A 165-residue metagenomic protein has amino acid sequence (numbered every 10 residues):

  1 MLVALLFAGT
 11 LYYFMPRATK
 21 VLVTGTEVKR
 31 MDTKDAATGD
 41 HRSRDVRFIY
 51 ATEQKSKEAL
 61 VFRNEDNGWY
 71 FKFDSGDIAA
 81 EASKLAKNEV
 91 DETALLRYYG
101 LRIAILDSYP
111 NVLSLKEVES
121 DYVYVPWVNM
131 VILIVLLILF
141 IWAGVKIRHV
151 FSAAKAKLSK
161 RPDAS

Functional and structural regions predicted by a protein language model:
M1-Y13, L136-L139: Hydrophobic membrane-insertion alpha-helices, especially the h-region of bacterial N-terminal signal peptides
L2-V3, F7-A8, T26-K29, D74-S75 (+1 more regions): A short linear-motif detector with a strong N-terminal bias
F14-L85: Membrane-proximal low-complexity regions enriched in glycine and acidic/polar residues
S75, Y99-R102, P126: Alpha-helix initiation/capping motif
A79, N111-L113, I132: General N-terminal targeting signals
S83-D121: Extended, hydrophilic extramembrane loops/domains of integral membrane proteins
Y122-S165: Juxtamembrane interface at the cytosolic side of transmembrane helices
